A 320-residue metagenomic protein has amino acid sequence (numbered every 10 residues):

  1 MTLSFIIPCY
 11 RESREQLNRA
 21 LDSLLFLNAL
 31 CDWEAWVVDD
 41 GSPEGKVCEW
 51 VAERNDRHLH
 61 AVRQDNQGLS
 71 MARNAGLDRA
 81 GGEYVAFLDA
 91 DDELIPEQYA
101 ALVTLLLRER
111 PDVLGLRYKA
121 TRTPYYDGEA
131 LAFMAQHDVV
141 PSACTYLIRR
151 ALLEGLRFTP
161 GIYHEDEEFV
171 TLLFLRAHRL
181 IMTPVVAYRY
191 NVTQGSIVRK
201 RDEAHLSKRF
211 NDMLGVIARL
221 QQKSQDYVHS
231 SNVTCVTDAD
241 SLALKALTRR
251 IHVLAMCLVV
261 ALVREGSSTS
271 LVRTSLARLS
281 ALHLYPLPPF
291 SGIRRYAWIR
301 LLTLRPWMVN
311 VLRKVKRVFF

Functional and structural regions predicted by a protein language model:
T2-S4, S23, E34, E168: Cell-envelope/extracellular polymer assembly enzymes that use nucleotide-activated donors
L3-S13, A20, L27, V38: A conserved hydrophobic helix/loop-capping motif in glycosyltransferases and polysaccharide synthases
L21-R63: Acidic donor-binding segment of Leloir-type glycosyltransferases
Q64-A80: Glycine-rich, basic loop-to-helix element that forms the pyrophosphate-binding segment of sugar-nucleotide handling
V85: Short aromatic/hydrophobic "clamp" motif used to bind/position activated sugar donors
E97-Y126: Conserved donor NDP-sugar-binding/catalytic core segment of glycosyltransferases
R108, L262-F320: Membrane-interface aromatic/basic loop that binds lipid-linked glycans or pyrophosphate carriers, typified by
L131-E203: Conserved nucleotide-sugar donor-binding catalytic segment
